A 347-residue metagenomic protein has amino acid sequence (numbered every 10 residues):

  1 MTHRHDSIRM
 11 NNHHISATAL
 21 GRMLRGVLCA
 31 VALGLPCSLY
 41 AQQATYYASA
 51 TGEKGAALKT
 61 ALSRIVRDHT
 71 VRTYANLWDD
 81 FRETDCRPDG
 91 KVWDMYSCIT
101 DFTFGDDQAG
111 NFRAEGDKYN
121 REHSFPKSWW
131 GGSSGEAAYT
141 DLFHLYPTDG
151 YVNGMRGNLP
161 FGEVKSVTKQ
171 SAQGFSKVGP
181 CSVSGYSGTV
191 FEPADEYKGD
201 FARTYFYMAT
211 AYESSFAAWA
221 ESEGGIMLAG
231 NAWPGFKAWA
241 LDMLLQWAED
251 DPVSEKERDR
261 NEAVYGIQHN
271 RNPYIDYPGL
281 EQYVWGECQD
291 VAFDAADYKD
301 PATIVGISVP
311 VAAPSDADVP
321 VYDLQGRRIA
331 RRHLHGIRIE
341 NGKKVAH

Functional and structural regions predicted by a protein language model:
R4, I8-L28: Bacterial N-terminal signal peptides that target proteins for export
R25-S38: Bacterial N-terminal signal peptides
A41-D101, D290: N-terminal module-boundary/linker segments of secreted carbohydrate-active enzymes
W93-A114, K118, D149: Short cysteine-rich loop/turn motifs with clustered Cys
N111-T303: Domain-level detector of nuclease and nuclease-like folds in predominantly extracellular/periplasmic contexts
A295-R328: Residue-level detector of functionally pivotal "anchor" positions at catalytic/ligand-binding pockets or at interdomain
I337-H347: C-terminal tail/sorting-segment detector
